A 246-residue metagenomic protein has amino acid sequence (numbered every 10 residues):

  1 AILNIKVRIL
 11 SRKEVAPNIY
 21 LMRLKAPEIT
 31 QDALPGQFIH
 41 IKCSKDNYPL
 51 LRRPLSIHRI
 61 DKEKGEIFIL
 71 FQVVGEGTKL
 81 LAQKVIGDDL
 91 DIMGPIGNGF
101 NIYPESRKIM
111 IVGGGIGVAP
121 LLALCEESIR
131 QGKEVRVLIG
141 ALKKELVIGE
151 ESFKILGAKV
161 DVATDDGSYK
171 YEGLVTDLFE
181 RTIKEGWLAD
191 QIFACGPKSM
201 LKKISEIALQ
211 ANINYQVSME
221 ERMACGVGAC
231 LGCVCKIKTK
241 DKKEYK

Functional and structural regions predicted by a protein language model:
I2-I86: Ferredoxin-reductase
I19, A33-P35, L50-L51, I102-E105 (+2 more regions): Short glycine/proline-enriched turns and hinge-like loops at secondary-structure junctions
A26, D165, C235: Active-site donor-binding loop signature of nucleotide-sugar glycosyltransferases
S44-Y48, G94-G99, T239: Short, charged beta-turn/beta-strand-edge "cap" motif at the junction between a beta-strand and an adjacent loop
E76-R222: FNR/FR-type flavoprotein reductase catalytic core
K198-S199, E221-K246: Local cysteine-cluster metal-coordination motifs and their immediate loop/turn environment, predominantly Fe-S cluster
